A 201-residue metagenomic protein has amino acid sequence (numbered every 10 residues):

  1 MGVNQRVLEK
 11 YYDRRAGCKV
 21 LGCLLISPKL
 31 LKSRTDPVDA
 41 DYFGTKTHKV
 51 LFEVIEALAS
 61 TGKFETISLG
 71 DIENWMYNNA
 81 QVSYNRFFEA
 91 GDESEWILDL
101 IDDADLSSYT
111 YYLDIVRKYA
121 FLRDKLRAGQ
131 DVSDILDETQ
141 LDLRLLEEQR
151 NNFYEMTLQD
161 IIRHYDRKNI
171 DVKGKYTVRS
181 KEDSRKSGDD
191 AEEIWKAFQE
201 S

Functional and structural regions predicted by a protein language model:
M1-F121: Noncatalytic partner-interaction/assembly domains of nucleic-acid and motor enzyme complexes, especially the accessory
L8-Y12, Q149, F153, E182-K186: A general boundary/transition motif marking the beginning of the first structured unit of a protein
G22, D171-S201: The Walker A/P-loop phosphate-binding site
K46, V116, A120-R123, R127 (+3 more regions): Alpha-helix boundary/N-cap detector
S60, N74, N78, R144 (+3 more regions): Polar/charged alpha-helical tracts
L126-Q130, D134-Y176: Non-catalytic interaction/clamp surfaces of large macromolecular machines
